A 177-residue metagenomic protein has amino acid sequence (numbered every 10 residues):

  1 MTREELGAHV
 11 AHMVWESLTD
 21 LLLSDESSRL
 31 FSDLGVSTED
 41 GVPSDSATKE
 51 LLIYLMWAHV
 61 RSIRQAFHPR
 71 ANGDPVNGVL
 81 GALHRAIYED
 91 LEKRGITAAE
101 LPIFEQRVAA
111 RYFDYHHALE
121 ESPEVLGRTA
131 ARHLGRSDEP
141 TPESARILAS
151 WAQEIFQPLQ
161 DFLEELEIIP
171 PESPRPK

Functional and structural regions predicted by a protein language model:
T2, L6-H9, W15-S27, G73-E154: Polybasic, proline/glycine-rich intrinsically disordered low-complexity segments
M13-V14, L55: Conserved short hydrophobic patches within well-ordered secondary structure
L21-A71: N-terminal interaction modules that seed assembly of large macromolecular complexes
W151-K177: Glycine-rich, aromatic-bearing surface loops/beta-hairpins
